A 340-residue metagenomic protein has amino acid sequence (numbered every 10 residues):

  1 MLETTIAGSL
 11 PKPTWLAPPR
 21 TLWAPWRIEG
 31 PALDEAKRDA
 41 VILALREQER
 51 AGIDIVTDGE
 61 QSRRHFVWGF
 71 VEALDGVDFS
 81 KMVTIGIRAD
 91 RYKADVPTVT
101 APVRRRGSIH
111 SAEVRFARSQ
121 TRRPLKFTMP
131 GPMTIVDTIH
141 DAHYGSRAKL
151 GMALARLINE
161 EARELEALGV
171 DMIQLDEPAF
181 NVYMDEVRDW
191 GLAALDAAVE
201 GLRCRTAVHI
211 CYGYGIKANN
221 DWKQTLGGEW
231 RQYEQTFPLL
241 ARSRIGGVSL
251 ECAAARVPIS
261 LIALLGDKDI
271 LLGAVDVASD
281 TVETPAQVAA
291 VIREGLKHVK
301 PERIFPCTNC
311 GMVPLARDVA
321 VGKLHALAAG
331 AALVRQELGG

Functional and structural regions predicted by a protein language model:
M1-G340: Domain-level signal for soluble alpha/beta catalytic cores
